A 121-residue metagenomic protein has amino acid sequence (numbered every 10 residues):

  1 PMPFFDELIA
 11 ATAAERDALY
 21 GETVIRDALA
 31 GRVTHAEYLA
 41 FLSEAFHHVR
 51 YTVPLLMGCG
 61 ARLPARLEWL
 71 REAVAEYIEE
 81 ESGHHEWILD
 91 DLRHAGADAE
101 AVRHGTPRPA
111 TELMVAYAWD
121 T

Functional and structural regions predicted by a protein language model:
F4-D6, L19, A110-E112: A short linear-motif detector with a strong N-terminal bias
I9-L19, A28-P64, G83: Alpha-helical bundle segments that constitute or directly flank the non-heme di-iron/ferroxidase center
E22: Short N-terminal binding/cap micro-motifs at the start of the first secondary-structure element
I25: His/Met- and acidic-residue-enriched segments that coordinate or traffic transition-metal cofactors and support
W69-T121: Active-site-proximal alpha-helical scaffolds that flank and shape metal-associated catalytic sites
